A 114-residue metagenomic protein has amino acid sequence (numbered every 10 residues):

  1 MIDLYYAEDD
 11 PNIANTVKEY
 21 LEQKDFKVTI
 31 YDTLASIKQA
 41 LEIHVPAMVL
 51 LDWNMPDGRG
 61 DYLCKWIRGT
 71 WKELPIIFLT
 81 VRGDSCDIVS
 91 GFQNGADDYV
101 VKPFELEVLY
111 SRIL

Functional and structural regions predicted by a protein language model:
M1-L114: N-terminal/domain-start alpha-helical segments
